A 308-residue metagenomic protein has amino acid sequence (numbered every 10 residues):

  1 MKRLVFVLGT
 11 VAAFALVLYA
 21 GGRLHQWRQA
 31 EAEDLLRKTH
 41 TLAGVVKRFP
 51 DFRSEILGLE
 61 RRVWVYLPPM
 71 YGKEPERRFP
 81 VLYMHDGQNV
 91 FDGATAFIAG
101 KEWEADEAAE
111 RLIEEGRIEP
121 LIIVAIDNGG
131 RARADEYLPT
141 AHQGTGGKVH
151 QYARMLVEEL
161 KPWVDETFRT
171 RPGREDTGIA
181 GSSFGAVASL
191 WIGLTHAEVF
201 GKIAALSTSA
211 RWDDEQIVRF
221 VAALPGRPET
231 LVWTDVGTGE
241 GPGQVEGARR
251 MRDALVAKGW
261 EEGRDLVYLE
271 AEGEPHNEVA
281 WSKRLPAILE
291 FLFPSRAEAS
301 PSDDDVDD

Functional and structural regions predicted by a protein language model:
M1-L4: Positively charged n-region of N-terminal signal peptides that target proteins for export
V7-Y19: Hydrophobic membrane-insertion alpha-helices, especially the h-region of bacterial N-terminal signal peptides
Y19-D308: Non-catalytic cap/lid and distal C-terminal segments of serine-dependent acyl enzymes
